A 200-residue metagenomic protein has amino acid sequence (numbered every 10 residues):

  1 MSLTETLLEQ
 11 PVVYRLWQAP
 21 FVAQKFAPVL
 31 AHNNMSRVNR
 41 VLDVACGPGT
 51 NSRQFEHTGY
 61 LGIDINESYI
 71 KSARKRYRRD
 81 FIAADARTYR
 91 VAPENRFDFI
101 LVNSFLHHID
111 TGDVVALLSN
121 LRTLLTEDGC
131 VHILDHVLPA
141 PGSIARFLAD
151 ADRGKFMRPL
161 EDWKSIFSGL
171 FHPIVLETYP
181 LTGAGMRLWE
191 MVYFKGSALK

Functional and structural regions predicted by a protein language model:
M1-V91, I109-A116, N120, C130-K200: Class I (Rossmann-like) S-adenosyl-L-methionine-dependent methyltransferase catalytic domain, capturing the SAM-binding
R96: Short acidic/histidine-rich motifs immediately flanking catalytic phosphotransfer sites in two-component signaling
L101: A conserved beta-strand element that flanks and buttresses the S-adenosyl-L-methionine
F105: Hydrophobic adenine-recognition pocket in adenosine-nucleotide-binding enzymes
